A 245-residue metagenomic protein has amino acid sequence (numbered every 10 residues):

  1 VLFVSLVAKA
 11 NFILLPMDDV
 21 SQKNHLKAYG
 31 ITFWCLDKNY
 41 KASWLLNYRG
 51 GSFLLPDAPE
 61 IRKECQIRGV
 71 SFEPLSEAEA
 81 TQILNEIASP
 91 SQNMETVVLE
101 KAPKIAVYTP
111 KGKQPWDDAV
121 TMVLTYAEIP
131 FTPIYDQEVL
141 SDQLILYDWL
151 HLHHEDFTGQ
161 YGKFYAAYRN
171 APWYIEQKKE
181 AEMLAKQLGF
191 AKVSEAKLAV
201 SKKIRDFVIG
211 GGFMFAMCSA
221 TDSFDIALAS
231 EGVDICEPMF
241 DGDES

Functional and structural regions predicted by a protein language model:
A10-D118, A127: Hydrophobic targeting/anchoring helices
I13-K23, F53-L54, A58-K63, K113-T221 (+1 more regions): Helical hinge/lid and interdomain linker segments adjacent to catalytic or ligand-binding clefts that mediate domain
C35-N39, Q66, L75-A78, A127-P130 (+3 more regions): Short, surface-exposed linear patches
K41-Y48, I134-Q137, E237-D241: Surface-exposed patches in mature extracellular/periplasmic domains of secreted proteins
T221-S245: Catalytic or ion-translocation cores adjacent to nucleophile or general acid/base/metal-coordination motifs in diverse
